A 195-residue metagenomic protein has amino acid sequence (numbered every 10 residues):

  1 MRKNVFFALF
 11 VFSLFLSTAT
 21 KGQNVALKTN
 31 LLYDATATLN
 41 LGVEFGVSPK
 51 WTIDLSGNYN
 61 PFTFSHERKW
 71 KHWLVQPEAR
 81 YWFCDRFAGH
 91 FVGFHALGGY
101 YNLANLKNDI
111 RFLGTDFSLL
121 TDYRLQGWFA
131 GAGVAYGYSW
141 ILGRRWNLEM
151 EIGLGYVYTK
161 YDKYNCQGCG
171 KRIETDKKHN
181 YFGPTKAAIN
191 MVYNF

Functional and structural regions predicted by a protein language model:
M1-A26, M191, F195: Bacterial Sec-dependent N-terminal signal peptides
N24, T36, H72, F129-G131 (+1 more regions): Membrane-spanning beta-strands of outer-membrane beta-barrel proteins
L27-D34: Short strand-turn segments of transmembrane beta-barrel domains in outer membranes, especially the first one or two
F45-M150, A188-Y193: Gram-negative (and chloroplast) outer-membrane scaffold detector with strong preference for beta-barrel transmembrane
G143-F195: Predominantly the C-terminal beta-signal and adjacent terminal strand-loop region of outer-membrane beta-barrel
